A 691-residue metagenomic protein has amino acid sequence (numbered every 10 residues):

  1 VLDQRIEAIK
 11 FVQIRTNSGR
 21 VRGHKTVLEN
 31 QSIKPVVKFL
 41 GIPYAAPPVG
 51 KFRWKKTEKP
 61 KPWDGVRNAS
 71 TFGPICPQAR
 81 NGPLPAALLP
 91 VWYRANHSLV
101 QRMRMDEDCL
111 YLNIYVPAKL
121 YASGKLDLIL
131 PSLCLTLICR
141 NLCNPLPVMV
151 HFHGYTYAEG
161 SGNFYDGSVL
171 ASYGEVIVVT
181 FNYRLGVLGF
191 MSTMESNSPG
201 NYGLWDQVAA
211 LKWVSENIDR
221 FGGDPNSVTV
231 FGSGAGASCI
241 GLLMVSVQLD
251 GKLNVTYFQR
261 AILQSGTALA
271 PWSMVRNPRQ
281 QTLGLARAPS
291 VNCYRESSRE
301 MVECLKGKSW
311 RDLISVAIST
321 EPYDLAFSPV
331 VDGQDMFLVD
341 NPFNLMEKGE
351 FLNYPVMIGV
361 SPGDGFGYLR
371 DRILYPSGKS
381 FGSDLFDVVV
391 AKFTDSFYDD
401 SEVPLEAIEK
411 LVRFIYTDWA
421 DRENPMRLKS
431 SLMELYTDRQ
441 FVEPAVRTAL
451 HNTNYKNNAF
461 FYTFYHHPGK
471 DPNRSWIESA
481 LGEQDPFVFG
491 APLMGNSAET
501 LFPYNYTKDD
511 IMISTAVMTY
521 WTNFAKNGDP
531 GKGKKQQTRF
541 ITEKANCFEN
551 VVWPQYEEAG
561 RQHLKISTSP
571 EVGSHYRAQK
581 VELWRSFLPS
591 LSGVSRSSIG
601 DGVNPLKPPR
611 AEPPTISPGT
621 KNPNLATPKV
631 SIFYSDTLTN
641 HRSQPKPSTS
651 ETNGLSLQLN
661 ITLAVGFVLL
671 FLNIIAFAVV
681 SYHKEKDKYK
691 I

Functional and structural regions predicted by a protein language model:
L2-L204, P225, S497-V517, A525-F540 (+6 more regions): Non-catalytic accessory segments of hydrolases
V37, D106-L110, W205-V208, K212 (+7 more regions): A structural signal for well-ordered alpha-helical segments within the folded catalytic domains of diverse enzymes
R94, L99-S298, N344-L369, T662: Serine-hydrolase-like catalytic core of hydrolytic proteins
M149, V208-L211, S215, G241 (+9 more regions): Non-transmembrane alpha-helical segments in soluble domains of secreted/periplasmic/extracellular proteins
V214, N660-E685: Single-pass type I membrane-protein transmembrane alpha-helix
R260, C304-D509, Y520, N527 (+1 more regions): Substrate-gating cap/lid region and adjacent catalytic-acid/histidine neighborhood within extracellular/lumenal
K410, Y416-T417, N424, M433-E434 (+1 more regions): Mobile gating loops/cap/lid regions near enzyme active sites that modulate substrate access
Q644-P645, K686-I691: Cytosolic C-terminal tails of single-pass type I membrane
